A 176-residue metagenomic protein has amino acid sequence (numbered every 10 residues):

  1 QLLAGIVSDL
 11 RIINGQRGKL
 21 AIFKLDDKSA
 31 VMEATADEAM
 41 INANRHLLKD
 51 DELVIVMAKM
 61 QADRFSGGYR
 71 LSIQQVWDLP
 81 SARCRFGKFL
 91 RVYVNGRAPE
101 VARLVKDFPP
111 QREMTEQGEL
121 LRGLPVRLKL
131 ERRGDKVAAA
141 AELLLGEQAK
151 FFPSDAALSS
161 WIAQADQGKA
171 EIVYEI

Functional and structural regions predicted by a protein language model:
Q1-I176: Primarily single-stranded nucleic-acid-binding OB-fold modules
